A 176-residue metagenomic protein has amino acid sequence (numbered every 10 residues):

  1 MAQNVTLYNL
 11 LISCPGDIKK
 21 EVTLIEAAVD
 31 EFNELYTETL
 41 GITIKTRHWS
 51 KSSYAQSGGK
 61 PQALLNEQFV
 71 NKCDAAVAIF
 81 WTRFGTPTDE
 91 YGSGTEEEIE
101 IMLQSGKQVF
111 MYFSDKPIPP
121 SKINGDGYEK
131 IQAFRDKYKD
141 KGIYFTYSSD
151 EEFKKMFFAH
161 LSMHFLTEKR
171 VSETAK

Functional and structural regions predicted by a protein language model:
M1-K176: Conserved catalytic or regulatory cores that recognize and/or transform ribose-phosphate-containing ligands
